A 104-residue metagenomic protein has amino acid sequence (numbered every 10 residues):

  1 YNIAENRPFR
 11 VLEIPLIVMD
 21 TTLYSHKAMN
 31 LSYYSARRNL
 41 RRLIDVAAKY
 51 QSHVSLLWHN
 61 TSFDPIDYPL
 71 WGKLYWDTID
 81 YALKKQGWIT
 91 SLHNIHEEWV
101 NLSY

Functional and structural regions predicted by a protein language model:
N6-N94: Catalytic grooves of carbohydrate-active enzymes
H93-Y104: Surface beta-strand/loop "capping" patches
